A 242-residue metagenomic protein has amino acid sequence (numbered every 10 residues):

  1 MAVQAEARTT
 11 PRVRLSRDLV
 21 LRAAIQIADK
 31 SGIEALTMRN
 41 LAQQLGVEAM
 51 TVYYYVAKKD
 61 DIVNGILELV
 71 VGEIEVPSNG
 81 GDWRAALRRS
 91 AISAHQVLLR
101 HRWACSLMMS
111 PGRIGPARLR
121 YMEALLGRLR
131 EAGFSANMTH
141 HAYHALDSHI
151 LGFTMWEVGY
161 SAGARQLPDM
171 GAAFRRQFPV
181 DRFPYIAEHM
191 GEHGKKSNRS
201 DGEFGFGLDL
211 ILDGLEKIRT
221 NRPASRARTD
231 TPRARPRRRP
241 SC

Functional and structural regions predicted by a protein language model:
M1-L15, P184-H193, P223-C242: N-terminal intrinsically disordered/low-complexity leader segments
L19, A23, I27-D61, G65: Helix-turn-helix
L19, D61, R89, R120 (+4 more regions): Amphipathic alpha-helical interaction segments
L69-E73: Short, basic, alpha-helical segments at the C-terminal edge of helix-turn-helix-like DNA-binding modules
E75-R120, A136-T139, Y143-L146: Hydrophobic alpha-helical connector segments
Y121-A145, H149, F153-R175, H189 (+2 more regions): Hydrophobic alpha-helical bundle segments that form small-molecule/ligand-binding pockets
S200-L215: C-terminal all-alpha effector/ligand-binding and dimerization domain of prokaryotic HTH-type transcriptional repressors
